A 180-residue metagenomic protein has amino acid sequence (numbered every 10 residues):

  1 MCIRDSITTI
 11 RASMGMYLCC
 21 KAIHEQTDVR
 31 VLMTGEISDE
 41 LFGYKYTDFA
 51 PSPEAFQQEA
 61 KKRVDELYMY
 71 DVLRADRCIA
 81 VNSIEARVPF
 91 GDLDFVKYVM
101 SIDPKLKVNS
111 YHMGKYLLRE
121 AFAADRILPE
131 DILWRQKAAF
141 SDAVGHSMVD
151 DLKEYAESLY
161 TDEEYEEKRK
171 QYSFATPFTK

Functional and structural regions predicted by a protein language model:
M1-I3: Short, small-residue-biased leader/transition segments that mark boundaries at the very start of proteins
I7-I10, V108: Acceptor-substrate binding/catalytic loop of class I
R11-G15, M113-G114: Soluble or luminal CAZymes and related metallo-dependent hydrolases
I23-V29: Glycine-rich phosphate-binding loop signature in dinucleotide/nucleotide-binding domains
L32-T34, S38-Q58, E66-Q171: Mid-to-C-terminal catalytic subdomains of enzymes that bind/position adenosyl phosphate moieties or nucleic-acid
R63: Internal alpha/beta domain cores that form substrate/cofactor-binding pockets in large enzymes and binding proteins
K168-K180: Long, low-complexity C-terminal extensions of enzymes
